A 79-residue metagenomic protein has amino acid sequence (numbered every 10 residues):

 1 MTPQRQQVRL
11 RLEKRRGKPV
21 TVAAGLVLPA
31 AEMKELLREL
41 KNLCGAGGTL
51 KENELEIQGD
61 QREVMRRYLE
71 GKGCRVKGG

Functional and structural regions predicted by a protein language model:
M1-G45, T49-K51, E63-G79: Long, charged, low-complexity intrinsically disordered regions
E54-G59: A generic structural motif
